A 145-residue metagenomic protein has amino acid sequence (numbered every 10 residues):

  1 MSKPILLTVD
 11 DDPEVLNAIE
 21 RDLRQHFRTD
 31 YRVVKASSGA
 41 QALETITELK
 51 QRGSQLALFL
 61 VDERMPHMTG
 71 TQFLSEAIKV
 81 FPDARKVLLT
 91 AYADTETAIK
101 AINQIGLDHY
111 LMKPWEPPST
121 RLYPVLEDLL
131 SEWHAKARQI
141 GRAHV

Functional and structural regions predicted by a protein language model:
P4, P13-S38: Two-component/phosphorelay signaling modules centered on CheY-like receiver
L6-L7, K50-L60: Active-site beta3 strand of CheY-like receiver
E20, K35-E48, G70: Helix N-cap/capping motif at the beta->alpha junctions
E44-E48, T71-R85, K100: Short amphipathic alpha-helix used as the core "switch/output" element in two-component signaling
M65: Receiver (REC) domain active-site loop signature in two-component systems and cognate sites in sensor histidine kinases
M68-Q72, Y92-M112, T120: Alpha4 helix (beta4-alpha4-beta5 surface) of REC/receiver domains from two-component response regulators
T120-Q139: Receiver (REC) domain switch/output surface
A143-V145: Conserved small/polar residues in nucleotide/adenosyl-binding loops
